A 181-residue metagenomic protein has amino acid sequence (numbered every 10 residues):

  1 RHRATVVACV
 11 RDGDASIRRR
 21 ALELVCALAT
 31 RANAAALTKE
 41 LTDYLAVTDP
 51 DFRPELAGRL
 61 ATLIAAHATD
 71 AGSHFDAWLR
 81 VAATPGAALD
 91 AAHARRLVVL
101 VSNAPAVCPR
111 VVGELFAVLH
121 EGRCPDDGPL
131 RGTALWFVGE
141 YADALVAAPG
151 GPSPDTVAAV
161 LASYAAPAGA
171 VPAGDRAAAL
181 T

Functional and structural regions predicted by a protein language model:
R1-T181: Extended alpha-solenoid helical-repeat scaffolds
